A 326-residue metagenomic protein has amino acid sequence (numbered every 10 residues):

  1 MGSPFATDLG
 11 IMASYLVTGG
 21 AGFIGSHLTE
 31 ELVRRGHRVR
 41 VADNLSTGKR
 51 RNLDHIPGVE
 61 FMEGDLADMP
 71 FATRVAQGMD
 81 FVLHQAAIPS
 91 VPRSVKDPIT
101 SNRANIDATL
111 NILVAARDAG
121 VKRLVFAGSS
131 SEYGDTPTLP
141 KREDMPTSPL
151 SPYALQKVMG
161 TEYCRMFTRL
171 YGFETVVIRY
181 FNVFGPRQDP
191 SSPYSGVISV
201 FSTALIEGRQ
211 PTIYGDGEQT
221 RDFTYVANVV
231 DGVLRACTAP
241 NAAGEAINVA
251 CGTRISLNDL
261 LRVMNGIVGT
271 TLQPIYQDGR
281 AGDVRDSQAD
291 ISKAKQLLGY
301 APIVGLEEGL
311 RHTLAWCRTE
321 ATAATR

Functional and structural regions predicted by a protein language model:
S3-V183, A227, C237, V304 (+2 more regions): N-terminal Rossmann-like NAD(P)+-binding domain of SDR-like oxidoreductases, especially those catalyzing
S46, I198-S199, V230-L234: Short alpha-helix within the catalytic core of nucleotide-sugar-dependent glycosyltransferases
G48-R50, G134-D135, R187, S256-L257 (+1 more regions): A short beta-to-alpha transition loop/helix N-cap that caps and shapes the active-site region
N52, P137, Q188, T224 (+1 more regions): Short, well-ordered secondary-structure micro-motifs
H84-Q85, Q188, Q219: Glutamine-centric residue-chemistry signal
M159, Y163, F167, V197 (+3 more regions): Hydrophobic alpha-helix immediately C-terminal to the catalytic Tyr-X-X-X-Lys motif of short-chain
P190, Y194-V197: Conserved catalytic loops of nucleotide-sugar-dependent glycosyltransferases that act on lipid-linked
L205-R326: C-terminal substrate-binding subdomain of Rossmann-fold SDR/epimerase-dehydratase oxidoreductases
